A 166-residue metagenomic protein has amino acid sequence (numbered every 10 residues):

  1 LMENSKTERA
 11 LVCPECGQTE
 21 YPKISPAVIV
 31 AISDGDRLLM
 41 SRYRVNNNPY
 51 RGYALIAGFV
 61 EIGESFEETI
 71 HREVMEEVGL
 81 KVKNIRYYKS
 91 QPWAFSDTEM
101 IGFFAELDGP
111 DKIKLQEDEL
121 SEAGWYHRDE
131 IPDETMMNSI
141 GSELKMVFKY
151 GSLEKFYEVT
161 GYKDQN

Functional and structural regions predicted by a protein language model:
L1-E3, E20: Cys/His-rich microdomains that often coordinate metals
E3, N48-G52, E117-N166: Nudix hydrolase/Nudix homology domain
K6, K23, K81-K83, K89 (+5 more regions): Context-gated lysine
K6-T7, I24-S25, D97-T98, E117: Short glycine/proline-enriched turns and hinge-like loops at secondary-structure junctions
E8-A54, F59, K81-R86, A105-G109: N-terminal strand-loop-strand
Q18, M40, D97-T98, E154-K155: Short amphipathic alpha-helical patches
G58-L144: Unchanged
